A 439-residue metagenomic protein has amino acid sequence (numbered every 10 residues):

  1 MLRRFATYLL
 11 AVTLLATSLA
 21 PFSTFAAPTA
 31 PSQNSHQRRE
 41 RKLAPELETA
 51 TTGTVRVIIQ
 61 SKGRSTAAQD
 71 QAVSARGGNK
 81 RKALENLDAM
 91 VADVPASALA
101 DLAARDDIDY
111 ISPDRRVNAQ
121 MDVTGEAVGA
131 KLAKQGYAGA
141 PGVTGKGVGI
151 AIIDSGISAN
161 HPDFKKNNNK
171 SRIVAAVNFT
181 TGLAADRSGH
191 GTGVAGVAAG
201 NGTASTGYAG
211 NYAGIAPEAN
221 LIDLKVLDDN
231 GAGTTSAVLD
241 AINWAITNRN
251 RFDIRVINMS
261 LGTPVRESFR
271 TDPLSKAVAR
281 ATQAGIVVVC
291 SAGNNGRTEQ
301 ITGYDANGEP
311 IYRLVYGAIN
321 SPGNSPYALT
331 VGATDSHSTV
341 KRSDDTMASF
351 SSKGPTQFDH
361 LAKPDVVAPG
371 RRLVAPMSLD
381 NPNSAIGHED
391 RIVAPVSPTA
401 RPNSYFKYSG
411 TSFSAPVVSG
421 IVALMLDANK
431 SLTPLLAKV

Functional and structural regions predicted by a protein language model:
L2-P141, V148-I150, P162: Autoinhibitory N-terminal propeptides
A30, Q71, N79, Y137-V177 (+9 more regions): Subtilisin-like serine protease catalytic core
T54-K62, L87-A89, A138-G139, T180-A185 (+5 more regions): Second-shell loop/turn segments in exported
A67-Q71, S97, T144, T181 (+7 more regions): Substrate-binding/access-modulating region of protease and related hydrolase catalytic domains
V73, E85-N86, V91-P95, D101 (+9 more regions): Mobile, glycine-rich extracellular loop/lid and propeptide segments that shape or gate substrate/ligand access
D154, G191, G293, S412 (+1 more regions): Conserved G/P- and acidic residue-centered "switch" motifs that form tight phosphate/ATP-binding loops in soluble
G193-V197, D240, P416-L424: Short amphipathic alpha-helical face segments that pack within enzyme cores and frequently flank/anchor catalytic
S343-S351: Short Pro/Gly-enriched beta-strand edge/turn motifs at strand-loop
